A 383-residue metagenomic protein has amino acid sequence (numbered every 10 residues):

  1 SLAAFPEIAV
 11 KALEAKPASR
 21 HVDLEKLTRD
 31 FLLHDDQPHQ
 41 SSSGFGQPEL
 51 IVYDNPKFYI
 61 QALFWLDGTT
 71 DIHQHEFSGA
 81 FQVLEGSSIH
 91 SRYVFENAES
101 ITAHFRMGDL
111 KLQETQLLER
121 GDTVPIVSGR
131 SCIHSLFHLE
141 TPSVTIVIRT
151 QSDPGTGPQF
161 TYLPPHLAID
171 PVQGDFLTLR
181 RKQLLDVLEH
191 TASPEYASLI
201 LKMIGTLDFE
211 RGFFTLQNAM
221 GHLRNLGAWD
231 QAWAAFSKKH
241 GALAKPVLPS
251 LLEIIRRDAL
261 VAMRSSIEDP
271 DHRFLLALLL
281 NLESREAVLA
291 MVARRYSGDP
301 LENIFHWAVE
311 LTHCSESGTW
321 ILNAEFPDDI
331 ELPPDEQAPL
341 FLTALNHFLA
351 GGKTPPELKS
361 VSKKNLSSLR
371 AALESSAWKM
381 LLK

Functional and structural regions predicted by a protein language model:
S1-D35: Low-complexity, highly charged intrinsically disordered N-terminal segments that act as targeting/localization
G46-L66: A short glycine-rich, His/Asp/Glu-containing loop-to-beta-strand
I60-Q74, V127-G129: Conserved short histidine dyad/triad with adjacent acidic residue
D71-I72, H90-S91, E114-L117, I126 (+1 more regions): Short beta-strand His + acidic residue motifs that chelate non-heme Fe in jelly-roll/DSBH and cupin folds
E76-E96: Glycine- and acidic-residue-biased ligand/ion/polar-headgroup-sensing regions
A80, E140-T156: A short hydrophobic beta-strand segment most commonly corresponding to one strand of the jelly-roll/cupin
Q82, F95-S128: Short acidic-glycine-tyrosine-enriched beta hairpin
N303-K383: Charge-dense, extended regions
